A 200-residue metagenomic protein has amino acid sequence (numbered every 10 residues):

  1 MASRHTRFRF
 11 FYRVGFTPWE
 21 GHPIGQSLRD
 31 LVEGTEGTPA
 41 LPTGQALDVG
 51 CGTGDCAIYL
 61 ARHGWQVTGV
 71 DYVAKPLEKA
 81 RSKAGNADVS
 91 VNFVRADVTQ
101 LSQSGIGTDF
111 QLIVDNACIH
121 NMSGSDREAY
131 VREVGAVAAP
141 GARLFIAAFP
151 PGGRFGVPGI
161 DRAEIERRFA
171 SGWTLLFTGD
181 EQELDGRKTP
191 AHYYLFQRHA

Functional and structural regions predicted by a protein language model:
M1-V49, T53-T108, M122-A200: Class I (Rossmann-like) S-adenosyl-L-methionine-dependent methyltransferase catalytic domain, capturing the SAM-binding
V114: A conserved beta-strand element that flanks and buttresses the S-adenosyl-L-methionine
A117-N121: Short catalytic micro-motifs in class I SAM-dependent methyltransferases
